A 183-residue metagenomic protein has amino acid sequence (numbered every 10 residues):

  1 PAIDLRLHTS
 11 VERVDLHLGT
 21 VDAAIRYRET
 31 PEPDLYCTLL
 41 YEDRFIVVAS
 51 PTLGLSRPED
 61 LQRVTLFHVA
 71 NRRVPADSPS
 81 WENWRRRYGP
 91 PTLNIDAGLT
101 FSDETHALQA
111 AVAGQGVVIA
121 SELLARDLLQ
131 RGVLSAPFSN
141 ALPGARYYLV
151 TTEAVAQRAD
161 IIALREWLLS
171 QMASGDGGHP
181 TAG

Functional and structural regions predicted by a protein language model:
P1-P33, T181-G183: Central regulatory/effector-binding core of bacterial HTH transcription factors
L7, I25-Y27, V47, L66-H68 (+1 more regions): Generic preference for hydrophobic
L18, T30-Q115, A120, L124-G144 (+1 more regions): C-terminal regulatory
A24, L40, G132, V150-T151: A generic membrane alpha-helix/interface feature
S139-H179: A late-sequence structural motif
